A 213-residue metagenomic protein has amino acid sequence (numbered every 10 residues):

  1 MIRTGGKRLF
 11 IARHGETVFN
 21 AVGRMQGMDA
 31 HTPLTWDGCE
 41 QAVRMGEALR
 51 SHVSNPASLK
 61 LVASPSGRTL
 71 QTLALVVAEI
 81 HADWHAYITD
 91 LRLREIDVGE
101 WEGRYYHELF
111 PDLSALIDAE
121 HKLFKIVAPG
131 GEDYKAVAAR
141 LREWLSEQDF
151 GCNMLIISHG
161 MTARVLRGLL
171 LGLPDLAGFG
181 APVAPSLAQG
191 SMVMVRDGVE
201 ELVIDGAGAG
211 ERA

Functional and structural regions predicted by a protein language model:
M1-R8, S51, A82, R94-E108 (+2 more regions): Acidic, low-complexity terminal tails and accessory targeting/binding regions of phosphate-metabolizing enzymes
K7, R13-A82, E132: Active-site-proximal alpha-helix that buttresses catalytic centers in soluble enzyme cores
L9, L59, G151-G160: Generic beta-sheet signal
G15, A63-S66, R92, L141 (+1 more regions): Short, well-ordered beta-to-alpha junction loops that form the rim of enzyme active sites and present histidine/acidic
V18, R68-L70, E95-I96, T162-R164: Short, active-site-adjacent cap segments at secondary-structure transitions
F19, T32, E79-R140: Phosphate-handling substructures
S54-I80, H85-R92, A115, M194-A213: Conserved histidine-centered catalytic loops in small-molecule metabolism enzymes
L75, V165-L169: Active-site signature of alpha/beta-hydrolase-fold catalytic machinery across serine- and Asp/Cys-nucleophile hydrolases
